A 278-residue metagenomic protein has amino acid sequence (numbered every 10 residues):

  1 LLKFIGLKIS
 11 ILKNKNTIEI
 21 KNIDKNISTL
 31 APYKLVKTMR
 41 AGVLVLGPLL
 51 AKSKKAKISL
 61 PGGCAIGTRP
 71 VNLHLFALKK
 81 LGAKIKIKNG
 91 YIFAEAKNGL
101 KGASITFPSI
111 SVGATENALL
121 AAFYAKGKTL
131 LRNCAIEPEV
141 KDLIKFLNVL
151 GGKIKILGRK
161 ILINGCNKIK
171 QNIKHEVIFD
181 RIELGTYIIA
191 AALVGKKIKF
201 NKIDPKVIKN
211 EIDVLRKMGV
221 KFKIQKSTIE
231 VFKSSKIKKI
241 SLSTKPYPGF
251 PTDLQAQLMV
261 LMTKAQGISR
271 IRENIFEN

Functional and structural regions predicted by a protein language model:
L1-N278: Short, structured segments at the rim of ligand-binding sites
